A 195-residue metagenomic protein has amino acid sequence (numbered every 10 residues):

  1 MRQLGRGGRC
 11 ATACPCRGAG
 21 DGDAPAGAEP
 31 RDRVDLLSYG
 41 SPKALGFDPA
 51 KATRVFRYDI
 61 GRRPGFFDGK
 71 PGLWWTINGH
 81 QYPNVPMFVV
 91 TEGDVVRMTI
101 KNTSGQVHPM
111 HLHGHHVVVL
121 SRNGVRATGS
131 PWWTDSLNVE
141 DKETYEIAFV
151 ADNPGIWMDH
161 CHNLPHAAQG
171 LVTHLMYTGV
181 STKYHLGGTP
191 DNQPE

Functional and structural regions predicted by a protein language model:
M1-R97, K101-S104, D152-I156, N163-E195: Extended terminal and domain-junction accessory segments
H80, V125-W132: Short beta-strand and strand-turn-strand segments in soluble, beta-rich domains
P86, D135, E143-I147: Short strand-edge motifs at loop-to-beta-strand transitions and within beta-strands of extracellular beta-rich domains
Q106-H108, V118: Short beta-strand/loop motifs in extracellular/secreted proteins, especially within beta-sandwich accessory domains
V117-A127, S181-H185: Short aromatic-acidic-glycine turn motif
N138-V139, F149-A151: Short, flexible loop/turn segments at beta-strand junctions in immunoglobulin-like and fibronectin type III
